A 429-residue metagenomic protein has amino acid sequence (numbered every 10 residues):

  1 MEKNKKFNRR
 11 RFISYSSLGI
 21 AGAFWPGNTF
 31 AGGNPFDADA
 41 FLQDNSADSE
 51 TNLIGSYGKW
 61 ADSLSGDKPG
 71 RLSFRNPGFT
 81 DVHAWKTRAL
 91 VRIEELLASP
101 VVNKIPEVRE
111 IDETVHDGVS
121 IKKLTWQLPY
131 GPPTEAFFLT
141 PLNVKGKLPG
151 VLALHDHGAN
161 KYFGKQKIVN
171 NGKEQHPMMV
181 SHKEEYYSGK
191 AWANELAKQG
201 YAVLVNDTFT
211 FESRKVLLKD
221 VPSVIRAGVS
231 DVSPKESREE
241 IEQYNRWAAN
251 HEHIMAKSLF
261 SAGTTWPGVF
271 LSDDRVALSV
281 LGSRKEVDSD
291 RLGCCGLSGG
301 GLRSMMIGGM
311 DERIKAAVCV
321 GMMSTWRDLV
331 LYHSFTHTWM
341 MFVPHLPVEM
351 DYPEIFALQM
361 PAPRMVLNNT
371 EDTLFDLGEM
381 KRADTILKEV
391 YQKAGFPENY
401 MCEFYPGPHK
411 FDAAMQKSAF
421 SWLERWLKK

Functional and structural regions predicted by a protein language model:
E2-I20: N-terminal secretory signal peptides and thylakoid transit peptides that target proteins across membranes
K5, G27-I54: C-terminal segment of N-terminal export signals and the immediately downstream linker at the start of the mature
A61-L139: Non-catalytic accessory segments flanking enzyme active sites
G131-P133, L142-G150, H157: Proline/glycine-enriched tight loop/beta-turn segments at coil->beta junctions that connect or precede beta-strands
L154-S272, V330-L331: Cap/lid segment of the alpha/beta-hydrolase catalytic domain
A249-T264, G268-A277, K315-F356, L374-D384 (+1 more regions): Mobile cap/lid helix-loop segments that gate and shape the active-site cleft of serine hydrolases
V287-G296: Alpha/beta-hydrolase fold nucleophile elbow
W339, T385-I386, V390-K429: C-terminal catalytic histidine-bearing segment of alpha/beta-hydrolase fold enzymes
